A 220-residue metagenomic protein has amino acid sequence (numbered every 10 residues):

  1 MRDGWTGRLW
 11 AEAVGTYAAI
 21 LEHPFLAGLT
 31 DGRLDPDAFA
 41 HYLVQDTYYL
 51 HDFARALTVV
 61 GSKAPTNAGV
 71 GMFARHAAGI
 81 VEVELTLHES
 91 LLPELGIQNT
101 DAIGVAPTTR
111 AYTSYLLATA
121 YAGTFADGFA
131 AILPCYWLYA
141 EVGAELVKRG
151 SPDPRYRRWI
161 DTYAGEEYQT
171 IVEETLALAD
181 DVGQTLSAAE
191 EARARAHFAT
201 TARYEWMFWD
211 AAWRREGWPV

Functional and structural regions predicted by a protein language model:
M1-L26, E166-A177: Acidic, low-complexity proline/glycine-rich segments
V14-I20, R33-K63, A130-A140, W209: Alpha-helical bundle segments that constitute or directly flank the non-heme di-iron/ferroxidase center
F25-D31, L116-A118, D181-A188: Short, charged/polar, low-complexity loop and linker segments that flank or interrupt alpha-helical bundles
H41-D52, R75, G79, R193-T200 (+1 more regions): A non-catalytic, amphipathic alpha-helix used as a structural packing/dimerization or gating element in enzyme scaffolds
V60-A64, A120, G143-G150, V182 (+3 more regions): Secondary-structure edge/capping motif, primarily at the C-terminal ends of alpha-helices and the immediately following
A68-E167, A199, R203: Active-site-proximal alpha-helical scaffolds that flank and shape metal-associated catalytic sites
Y168-F198: Long amphipathic all-alpha helical oligomerization modules
R195-V220: Acidic, carboxylate-rich catalytic segments that either coordinate divalent cations
